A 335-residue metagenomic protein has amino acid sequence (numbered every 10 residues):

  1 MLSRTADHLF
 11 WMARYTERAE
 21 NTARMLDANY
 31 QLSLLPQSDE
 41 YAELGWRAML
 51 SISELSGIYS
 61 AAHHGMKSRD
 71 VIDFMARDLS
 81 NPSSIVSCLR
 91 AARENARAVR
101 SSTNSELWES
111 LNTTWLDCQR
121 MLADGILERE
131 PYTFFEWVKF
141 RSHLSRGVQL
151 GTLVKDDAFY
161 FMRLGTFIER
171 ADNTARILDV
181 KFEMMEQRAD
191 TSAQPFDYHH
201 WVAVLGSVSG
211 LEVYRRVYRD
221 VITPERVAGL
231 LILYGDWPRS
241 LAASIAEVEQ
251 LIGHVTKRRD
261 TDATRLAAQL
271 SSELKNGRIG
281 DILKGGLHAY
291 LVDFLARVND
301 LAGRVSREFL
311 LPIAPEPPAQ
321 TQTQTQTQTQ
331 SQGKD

Functional and structural regions predicted by a protein language model:
M1-D335: Alpha-helical transmembrane segments and their helix-helix packing motifs
